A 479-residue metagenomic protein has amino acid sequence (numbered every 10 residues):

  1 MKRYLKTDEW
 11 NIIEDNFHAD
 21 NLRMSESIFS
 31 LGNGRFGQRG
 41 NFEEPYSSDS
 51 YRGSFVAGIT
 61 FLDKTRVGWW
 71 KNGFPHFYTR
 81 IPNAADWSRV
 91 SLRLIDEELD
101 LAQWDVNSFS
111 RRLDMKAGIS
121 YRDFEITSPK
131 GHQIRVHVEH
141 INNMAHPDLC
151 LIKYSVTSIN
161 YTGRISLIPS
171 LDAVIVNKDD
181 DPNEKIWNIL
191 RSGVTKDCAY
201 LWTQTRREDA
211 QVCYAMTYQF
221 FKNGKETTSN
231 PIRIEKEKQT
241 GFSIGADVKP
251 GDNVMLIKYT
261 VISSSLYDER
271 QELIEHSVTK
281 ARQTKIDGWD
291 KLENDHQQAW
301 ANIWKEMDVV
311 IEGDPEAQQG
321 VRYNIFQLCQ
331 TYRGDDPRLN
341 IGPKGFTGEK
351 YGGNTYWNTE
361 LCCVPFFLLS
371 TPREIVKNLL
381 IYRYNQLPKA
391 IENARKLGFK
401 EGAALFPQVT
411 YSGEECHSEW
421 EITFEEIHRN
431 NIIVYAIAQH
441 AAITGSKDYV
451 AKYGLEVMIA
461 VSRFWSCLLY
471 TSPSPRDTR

Functional and structural regions predicted by a protein language model:
M1-Y351: Acidic/polar, glycine-enriched structural segments that form the non-catalytic walls/loops of the carbohydrate-binding
K291-A442: Substrate-binding groove/exosite segments of carbohydrate-active enzymes
D448-V450: The substrate-binding groove and active-site-proximal loops of carbohydrate-active enzymes, especially glycoside
M458: Conserved functional hotspot residues or short segments at active or partner-binding sites across diverse domains
Y470-R479: Single conserved hydrophobic/aromatic residue that forms the stacking wall/gate of nucleotide- or nucleobase-binding
